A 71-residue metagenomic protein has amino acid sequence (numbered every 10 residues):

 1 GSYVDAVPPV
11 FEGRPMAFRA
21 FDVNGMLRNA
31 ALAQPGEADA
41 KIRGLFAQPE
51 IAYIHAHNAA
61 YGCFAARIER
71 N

Functional and structural regions predicted by a protein language model:
G1-L27: Long, charge-dense
P8-P9, A56-N58: A general structural signal for short secondary-structure junctions and capping/turn motifs
A17-Y53, H57, R70: Short, hydrophobic/π-rich interface segment
A59-C63: Short Gly/Ser/Thr- and Asp/Glu-enriched loop/turn motifs at secondary-structure junctions
F64-N71: C-terminal edge-of-domain segments
